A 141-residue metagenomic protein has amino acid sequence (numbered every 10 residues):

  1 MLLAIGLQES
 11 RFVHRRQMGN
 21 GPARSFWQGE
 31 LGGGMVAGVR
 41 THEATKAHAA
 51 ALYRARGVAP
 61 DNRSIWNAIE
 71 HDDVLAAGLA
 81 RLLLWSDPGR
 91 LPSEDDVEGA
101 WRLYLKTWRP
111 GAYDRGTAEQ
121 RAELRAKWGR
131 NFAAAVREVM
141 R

Functional and structural regions predicted by a protein language model:
M1-A4, D95-L103: Alpha-helical scaffolds flanking conserved acidic
L7-P88: Peptidoglycan-targeting cell-wall enzymes and recognition modules
E9-Q17, R109-R121: Secretory-pathway/luminal and periplasmic proteins that interact with or process carbohydrate-rich
E70-G78, E94-E98, A122: Short, amphipathic alpha-helical segments
D87-D95: Inter-helical turn/loop segments and adjacent helix faces that build the functional surface of alpha-helical bundle
R90, Y104-R109: Mature extracellular or exoplasmic CAP/SCP-family domains and secreted bioactive peptides
R102, Y113, R137-R141: Ser/Thr/Pro-rich, acidic low-complexity intrinsically disordered regulatory segments
A118-R141: Long, charge-rich low-complexity segments
